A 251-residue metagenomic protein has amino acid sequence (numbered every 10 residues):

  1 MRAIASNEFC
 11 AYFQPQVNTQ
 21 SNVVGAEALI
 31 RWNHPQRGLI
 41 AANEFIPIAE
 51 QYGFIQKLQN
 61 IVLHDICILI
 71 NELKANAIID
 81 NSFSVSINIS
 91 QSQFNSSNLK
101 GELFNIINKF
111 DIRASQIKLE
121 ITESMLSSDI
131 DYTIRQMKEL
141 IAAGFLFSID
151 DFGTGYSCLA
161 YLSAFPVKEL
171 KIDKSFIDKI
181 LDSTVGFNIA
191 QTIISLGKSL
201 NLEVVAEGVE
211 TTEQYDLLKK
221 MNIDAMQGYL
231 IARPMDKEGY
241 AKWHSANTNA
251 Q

Functional and structural regions predicted by a protein language model:
M1, C10, I46, Q59-C67 (+2 more regions): Short amphipathic alpha-helical segments
M1-I48, N88, I149, Q227 (+1 more regions): Active-site core of bacterial EAL-family cyclic-dinucleotide phosphodiesterase domains
A5, F9, F54-I55, C67 (+2 more regions): Inter-domain helical "communication" segments and dimerization helices that couple sensory or membrane-embedded modules
N18, N22-E27, F54-Y132, G208: Catalytic core of bacterial c-di-GMP phosphodiesterases, primarily the EAL and HD-GYP domains, capturing alpha-helical
P35-Q36, S90-S97, Q116-D131, A143-Q251: EAL-family c-di-GMP phosphodiesterase catalytic domain
N43-P47, Q56, I134, K138: Conserved long alpha-helical elements within nucleotide-processing catalytic cores of c-di-GMP signaling and class III
I106-K109, R135-A143: Catalytic-core regions built around general acid/base machinery
